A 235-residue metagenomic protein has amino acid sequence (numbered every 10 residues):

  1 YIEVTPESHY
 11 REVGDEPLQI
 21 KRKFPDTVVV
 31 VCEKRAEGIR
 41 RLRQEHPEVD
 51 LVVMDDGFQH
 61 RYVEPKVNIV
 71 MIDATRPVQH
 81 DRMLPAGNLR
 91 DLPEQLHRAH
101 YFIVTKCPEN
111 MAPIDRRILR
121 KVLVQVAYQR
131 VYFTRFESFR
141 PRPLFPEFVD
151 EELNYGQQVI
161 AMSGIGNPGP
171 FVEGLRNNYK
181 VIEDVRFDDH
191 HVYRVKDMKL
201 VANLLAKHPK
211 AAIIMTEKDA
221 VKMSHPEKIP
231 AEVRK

Functional and structural regions predicted by a protein language model:
Y1-A127: Phosphate/Mg2+-binding loops and adjacent switch elements in nucleotide/diphosphate-handling enzyme cores
T27-V28, V131, A211, V233: Short, conserved active-site loop motifs that form the nucleotide-linked donor/cofactor pocket
V31, M162-S163, M215: Small/polar loops that bind or transfer phosphate-bearing groups
D50-V52, V70-I72, V131, V181-F187 (+1 more regions): Short hydrophobic/aromatic-enriched beta-strand-loop microsegments
D56-F58, P168, E217-V221: Short, polar loop motifs at secondary-structure junctions
P77-A211: C-terminal accessory "lid"/substrate-recognition subdomains
F187-V192, T216-K222: Small/polar glycine-rich anion-binding or flexible loop at a beta-alpha turn
A202-A206, K210-A212, A220-K235: Generic C-terminus detector
